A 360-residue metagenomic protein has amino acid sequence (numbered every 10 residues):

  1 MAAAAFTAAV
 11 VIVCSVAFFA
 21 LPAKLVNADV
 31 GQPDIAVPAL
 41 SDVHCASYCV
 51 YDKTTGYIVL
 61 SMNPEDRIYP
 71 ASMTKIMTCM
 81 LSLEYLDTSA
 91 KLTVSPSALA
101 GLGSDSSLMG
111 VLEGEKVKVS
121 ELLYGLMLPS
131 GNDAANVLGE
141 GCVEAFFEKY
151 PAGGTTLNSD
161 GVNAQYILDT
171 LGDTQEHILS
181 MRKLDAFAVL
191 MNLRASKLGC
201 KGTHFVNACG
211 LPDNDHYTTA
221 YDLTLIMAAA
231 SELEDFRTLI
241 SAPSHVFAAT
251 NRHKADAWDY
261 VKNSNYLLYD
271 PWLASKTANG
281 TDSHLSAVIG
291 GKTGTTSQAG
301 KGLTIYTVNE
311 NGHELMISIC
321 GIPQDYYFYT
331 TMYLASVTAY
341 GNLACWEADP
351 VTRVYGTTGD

Functional and structural regions predicted by a protein language model:
M1-Q32, A39: Gram-positive cell-envelope targeting signals
A3-A9, S104, E115, G154-T155 (+8 more regions): Intrinsically disordered, low-complexity regions
T7, D66, G321-I322: A short, sequence-level motif marking secondary-structure junctions
P22-Y221, A230-S231: Active-site-adjacent loops and short helices of periplasmic peptidoglycan-processing enzymes
C200-K201, P212-Y217, Y221-D222, M227-D360: Domain-terminus/edge residues, biased toward the C-terminal soluble/receptor-binding domains of extracytoplasmic
